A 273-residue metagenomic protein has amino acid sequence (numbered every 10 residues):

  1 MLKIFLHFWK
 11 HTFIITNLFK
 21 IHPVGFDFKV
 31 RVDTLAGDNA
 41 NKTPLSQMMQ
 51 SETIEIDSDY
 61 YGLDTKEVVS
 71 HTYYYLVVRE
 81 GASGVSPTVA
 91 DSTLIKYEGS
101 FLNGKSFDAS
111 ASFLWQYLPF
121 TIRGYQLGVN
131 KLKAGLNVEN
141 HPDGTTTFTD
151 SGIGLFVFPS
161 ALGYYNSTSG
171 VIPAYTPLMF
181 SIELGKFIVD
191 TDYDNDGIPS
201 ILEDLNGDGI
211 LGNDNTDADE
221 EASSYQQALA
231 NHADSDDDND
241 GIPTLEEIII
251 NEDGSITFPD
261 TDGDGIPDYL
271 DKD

Functional and structural regions predicted by a protein language model:
M1-D273: Cross-family detector of peptidyl-prolyl cis-trans isomerase
